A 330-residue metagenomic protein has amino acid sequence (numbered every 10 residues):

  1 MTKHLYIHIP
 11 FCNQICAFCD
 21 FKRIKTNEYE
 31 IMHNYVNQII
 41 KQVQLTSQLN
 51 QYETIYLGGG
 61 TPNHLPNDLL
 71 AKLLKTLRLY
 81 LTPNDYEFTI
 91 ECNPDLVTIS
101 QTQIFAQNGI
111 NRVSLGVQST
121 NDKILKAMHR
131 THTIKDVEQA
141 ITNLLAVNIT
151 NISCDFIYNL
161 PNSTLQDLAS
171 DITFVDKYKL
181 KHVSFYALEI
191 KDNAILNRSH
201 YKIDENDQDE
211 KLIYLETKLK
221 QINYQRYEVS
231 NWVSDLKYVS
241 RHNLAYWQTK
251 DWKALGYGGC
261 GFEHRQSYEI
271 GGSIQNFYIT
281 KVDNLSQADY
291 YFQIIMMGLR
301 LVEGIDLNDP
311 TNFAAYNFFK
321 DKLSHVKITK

Functional and structural regions predicted by a protein language model:
T2, R23-T46, E53-G58, P62-T311: C-terminal scaffold of the Radical SAM
T2-I9: Immediate flanking context of iron-sulfur cluster ligation sites
I9, Y257, K330: Pocket-edge structural micro-motifs
P10-F21: Local cysteine-cluster metal-coordination motifs and their immediate loop/turn environment, predominantly Fe-S cluster
Q48, I222-N223, D321-H325: Short secondary-structure junctions
V302-K330: Long, charge-rich, low-complexity alpha-helical segments
